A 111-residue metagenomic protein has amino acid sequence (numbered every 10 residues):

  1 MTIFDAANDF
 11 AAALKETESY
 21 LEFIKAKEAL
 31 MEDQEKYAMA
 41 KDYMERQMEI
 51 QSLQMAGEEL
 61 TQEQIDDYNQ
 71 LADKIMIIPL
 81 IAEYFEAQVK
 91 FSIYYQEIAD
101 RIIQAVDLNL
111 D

Functional and structural regions predicted by a protein language model:
M1-D111: Terminal, compositionally biased segments used for targeting/anchoring and flexible tails
